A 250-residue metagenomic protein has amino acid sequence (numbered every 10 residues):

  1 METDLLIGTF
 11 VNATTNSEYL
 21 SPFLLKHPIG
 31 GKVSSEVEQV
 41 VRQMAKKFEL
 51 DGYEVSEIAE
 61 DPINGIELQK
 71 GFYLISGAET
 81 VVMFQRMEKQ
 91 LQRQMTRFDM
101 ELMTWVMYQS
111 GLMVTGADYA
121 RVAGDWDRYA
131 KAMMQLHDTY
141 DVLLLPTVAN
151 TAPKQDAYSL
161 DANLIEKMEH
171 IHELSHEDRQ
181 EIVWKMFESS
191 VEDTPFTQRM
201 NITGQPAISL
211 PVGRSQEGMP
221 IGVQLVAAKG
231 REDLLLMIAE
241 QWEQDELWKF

Functional and structural regions predicted by a protein language model:
M1-Q198, I202, G230, Q241-F250: Amidase signature
I208-L210: A short, aliphatic-rich beta-strand micro-motif
V212-G213, V226: Residue-level structural signal for beta-strand termini and adjacent loop
S215-E217: Flexible loop/coil segments at beta-strand boundaries within sensory signal-transduction domains
M219-A228, L235-L236: Short, well-ordered beta-strand elements
